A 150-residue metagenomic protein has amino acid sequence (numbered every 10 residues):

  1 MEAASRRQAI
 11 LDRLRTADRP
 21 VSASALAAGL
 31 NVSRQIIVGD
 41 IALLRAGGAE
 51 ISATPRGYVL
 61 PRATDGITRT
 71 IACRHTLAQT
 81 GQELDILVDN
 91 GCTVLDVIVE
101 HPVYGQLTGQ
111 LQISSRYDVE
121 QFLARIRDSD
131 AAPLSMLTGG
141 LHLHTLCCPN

Functional and structural regions predicted by a protein language model:
M1-G29: Extreme N-terminal segment that seeds HTH/winged-HTH DNA-binding domains in transcriptional regulators
Q35: Key DNA-contact positions within bacterial/archaeal DNA-binding proteins
I41-A42: Short, hydrophobic-biased segments on the C-terminal half of alpha helices that form "recognition helices"
I51-R62: Minor-groove-contacting beta-hairpin "wing" of winged helix-turn-helix DNA-binding domains
G66-N150: Mid-protein regulatory/catalytic core that forms ligand/cofactor-binding pockets and protein-protein interaction
